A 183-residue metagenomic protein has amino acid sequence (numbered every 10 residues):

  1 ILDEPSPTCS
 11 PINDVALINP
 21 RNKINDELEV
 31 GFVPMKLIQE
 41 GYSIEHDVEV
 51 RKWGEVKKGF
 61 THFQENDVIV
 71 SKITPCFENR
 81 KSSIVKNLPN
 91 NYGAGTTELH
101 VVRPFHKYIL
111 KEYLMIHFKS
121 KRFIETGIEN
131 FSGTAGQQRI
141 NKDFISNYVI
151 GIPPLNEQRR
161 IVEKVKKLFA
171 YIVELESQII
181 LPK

Functional and structural regions predicted by a protein language model:
I1-K23, L155-V162, K166-K183: Non-catalytic DNA-recognition/assembly elements of restriction-modification systems
D3, V56-K57, L88, T134: Short, solvent-exposed loop/turn positions at domain surfaces that link secondary-structure elements or cap domain
D3-I12, R80, Y108-L110, M115-H117 (+3 more regions): Catalytic cores of nucleotide-enabled group-transfer and carboxylate-activating enzymes in metabolic and assembly-line
N13-I24, V33-V68: Sequence-specific dsDNA recognition surfaces
D14-N19, I69-K72, C76, F105 (+5 more regions): Generic, well-ordered alpha-helical scaffold segments in large soluble proteins
P34-E49, V68-G95, E112-I116, E125-A135: Short, ligand-facing micro-motifs at secondary-structure edges
Y92-H100, S132-I152: A short glycine-rich beta-alpha junction/loop motif
